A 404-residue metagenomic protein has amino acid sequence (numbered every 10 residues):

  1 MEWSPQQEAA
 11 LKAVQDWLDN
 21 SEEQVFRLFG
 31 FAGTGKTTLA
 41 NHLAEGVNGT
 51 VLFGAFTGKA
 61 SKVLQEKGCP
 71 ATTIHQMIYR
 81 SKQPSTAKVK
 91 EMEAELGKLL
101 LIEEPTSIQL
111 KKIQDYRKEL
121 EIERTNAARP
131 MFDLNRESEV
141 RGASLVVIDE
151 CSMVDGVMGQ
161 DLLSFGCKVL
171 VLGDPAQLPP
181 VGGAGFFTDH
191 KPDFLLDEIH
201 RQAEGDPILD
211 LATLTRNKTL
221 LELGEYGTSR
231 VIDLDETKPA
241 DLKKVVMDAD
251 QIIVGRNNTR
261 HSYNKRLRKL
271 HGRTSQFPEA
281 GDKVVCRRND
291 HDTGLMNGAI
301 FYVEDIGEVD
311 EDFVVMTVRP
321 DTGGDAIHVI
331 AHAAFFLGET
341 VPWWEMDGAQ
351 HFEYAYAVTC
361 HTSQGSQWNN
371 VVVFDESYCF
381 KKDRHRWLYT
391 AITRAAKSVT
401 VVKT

Functional and structural regions predicted by a protein language model:
S4-A13, F29-F31, T50, G54-M158 (+3 more regions): Conserved P-loop NTPase motor core of helicases/translocases
A10-L28, A32-K36, L99-E104, I108-Q109 (+3 more regions): Conserved helicase motor core of P-loop NTPases
L39, L43: Hydrophobic positions on the alpha1 helix immediately C-terminal to the Walker A/P-loop
G49, G166-C167, H190-F194, Q367-N370 (+1 more regions): Short glycine-/polar-rich loops that comprise or flank the Walker A/P-loop and associated switch/sensor motifs
F53, V147, K168-D174, V401: Structural recognition of the conserved hydrophobic beta-strand(s) that form the central parallel beta-sheet of P-loop
I148-V154, P175-A176, S363, E376-S377: Conserved Walker B
D155, D174, D292-A299, V358-N369 (+1 more regions): SF2 helicase motor core recognition
M316-T322, I327-T404: C-terminal accessory regions
